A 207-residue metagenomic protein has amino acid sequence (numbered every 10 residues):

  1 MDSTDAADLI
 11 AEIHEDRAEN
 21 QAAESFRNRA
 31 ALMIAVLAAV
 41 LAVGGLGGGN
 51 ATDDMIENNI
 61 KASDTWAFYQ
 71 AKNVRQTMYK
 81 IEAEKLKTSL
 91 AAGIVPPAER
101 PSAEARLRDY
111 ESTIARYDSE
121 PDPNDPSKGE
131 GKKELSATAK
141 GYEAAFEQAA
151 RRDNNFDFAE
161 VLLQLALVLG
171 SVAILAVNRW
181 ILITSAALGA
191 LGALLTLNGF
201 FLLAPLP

Functional and structural regions predicted by a protein language model:
M1-M33: N-terminal positive-inside, membrane-proximal cytosolic segments immediately preceding the first
A11-H14, K133-F146, A159-L169: Juxtamembrane amphipathic/hinge helix adjacent to a transmembrane helix
E24-V36, E147-L182: Transmembrane alpha-helical segments and their cytosolic interface motifs in multi-pass membrane proteins
M33-G48, A193-L194: Single-pass alpha-helical transmembrane signal-anchor segments
L41-D64: Transmembrane signal-anchor/signal-peptide helices with a preference for the extracytoplasmic
D64-Y142: Long, solvent-exposed extracytoplasmic domains/loops
D125-L135, K140, F146, D153 (+3 more regions): Ligand-binding pocket scaffold of soluble enzyme catalytic domains
L167-P207: Alpha-helical transmembrane anchor segments
